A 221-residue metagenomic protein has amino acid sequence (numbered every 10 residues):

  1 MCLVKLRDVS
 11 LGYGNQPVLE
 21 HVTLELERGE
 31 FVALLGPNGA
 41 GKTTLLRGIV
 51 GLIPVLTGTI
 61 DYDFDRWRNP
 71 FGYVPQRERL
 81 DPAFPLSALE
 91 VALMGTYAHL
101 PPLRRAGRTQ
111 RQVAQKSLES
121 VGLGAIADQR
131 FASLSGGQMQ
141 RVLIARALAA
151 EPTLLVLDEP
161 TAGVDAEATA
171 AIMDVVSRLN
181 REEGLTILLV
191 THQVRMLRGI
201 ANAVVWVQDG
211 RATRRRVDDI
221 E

Functional and structural regions predicted by a protein language model:
V55-F71: Conserved ABC transporter NBD signature motif
L93, R108-I126: Conserved ABC ATPase "signature" region
R130-L134, Q138: Conserved ABC ATPase signature
E151: Conserved catalytic motifs of ABC-family nucleotide-binding domains
L155-D158: Catalytic Walker B motif of ABC-type/P-loop ATPase nucleotide-binding domains
T191-H192: H-loop/switch region of ABC-family ATPase nucleotide-binding domains
I200-V217: H-loop (His-switch) and adjacent beta-strand-loop-beta switch element of ABC-type ATPase nucleotide-binding domains
